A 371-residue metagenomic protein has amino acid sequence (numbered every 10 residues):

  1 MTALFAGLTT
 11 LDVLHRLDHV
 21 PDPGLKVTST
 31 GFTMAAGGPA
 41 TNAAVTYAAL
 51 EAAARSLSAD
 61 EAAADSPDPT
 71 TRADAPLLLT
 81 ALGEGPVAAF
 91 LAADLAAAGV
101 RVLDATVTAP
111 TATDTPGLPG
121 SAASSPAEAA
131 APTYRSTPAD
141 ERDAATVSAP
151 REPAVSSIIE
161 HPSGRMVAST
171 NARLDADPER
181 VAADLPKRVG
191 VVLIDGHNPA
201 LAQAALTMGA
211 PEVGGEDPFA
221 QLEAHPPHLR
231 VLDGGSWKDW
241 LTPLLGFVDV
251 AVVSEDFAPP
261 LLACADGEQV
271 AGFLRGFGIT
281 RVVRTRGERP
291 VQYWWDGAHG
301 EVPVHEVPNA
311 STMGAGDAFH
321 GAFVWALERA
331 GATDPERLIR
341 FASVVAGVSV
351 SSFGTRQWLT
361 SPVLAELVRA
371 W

Functional and structural regions predicted by a protein language model:
M1-D22: Positively charged, low-complexity intrinsically disordered leader regions
T2-L4, G190-V191, L229, V250: Structural motif
D18-A40: Short catalytic helix/loop segments, enriched in acidic residues and glycine and frequently bearing histidine
L25-V27, M34, A48-G190, L367-W371: Conserved N-terminal subdomain of the carbohydrate kinase-like
E84, G196-A200, G234-K238: Short beta->alpha connector loops
D177-V181, L201, D239-L241, Q269-V270: Short acidic active-site motifs
T207-E301: Conserved phosphate/ATP/ADP-binding segment of small-molecule kinases
D266-W371: Conserved phosphate-binding/catalytic region of the ribokinase-like
